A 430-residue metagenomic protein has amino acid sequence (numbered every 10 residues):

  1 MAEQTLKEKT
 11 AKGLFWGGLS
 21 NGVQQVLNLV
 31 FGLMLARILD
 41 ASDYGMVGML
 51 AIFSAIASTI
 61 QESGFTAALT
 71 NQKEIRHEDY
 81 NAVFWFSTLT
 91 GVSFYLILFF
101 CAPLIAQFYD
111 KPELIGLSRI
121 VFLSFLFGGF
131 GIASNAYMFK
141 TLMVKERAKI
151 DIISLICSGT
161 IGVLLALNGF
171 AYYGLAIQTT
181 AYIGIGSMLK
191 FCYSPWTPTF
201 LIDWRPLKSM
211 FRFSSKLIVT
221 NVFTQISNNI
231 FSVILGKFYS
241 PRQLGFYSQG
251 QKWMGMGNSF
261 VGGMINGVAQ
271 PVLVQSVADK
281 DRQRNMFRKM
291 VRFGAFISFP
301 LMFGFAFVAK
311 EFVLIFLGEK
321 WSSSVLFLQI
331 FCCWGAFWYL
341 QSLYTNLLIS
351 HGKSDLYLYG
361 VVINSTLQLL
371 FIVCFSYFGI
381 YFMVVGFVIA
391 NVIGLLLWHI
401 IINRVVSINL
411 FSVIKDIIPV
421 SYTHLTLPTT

Functional and structural regions predicted by a protein language model:
M1-L6, T10, K145, M188-N229 (+3 more regions): Interhelical loop/hinge segments that connect adjacent transmembrane helices in multipass membrane
L6-F65, F86, T90-A102, S124 (+4 more regions): Signature of the first transmembrane helix
T10-A11, G45, R76-L89, S118 (+7 more regions): Interfacial transmembrane-helix starts/ends
L29, W85-D110, G116, T160-L164 (+4 more regions): Alpha-helical transmembrane segments of multi-pass membrane transport and lipid-handling proteins
M34-A51, P103, Q107, I115-G116 (+7 more regions): Membrane-interface helix-loop junctions in multi-pass transport and translocation proteins
T59-H77, M138-K140, P198, G250 (+2 more regions): Helix-loop junctions and terminal segments of transmembrane helices in multi-pass membrane transport/translocation
A68-H77, F127-I153, N168, Y173 (+7 more regions): Membrane-interface junctions at transmembrane-helix termini in multi-pass inner-membrane proteins
T423-T429: Conserved small/polar residues in nucleotide/adenosyl-binding loops
